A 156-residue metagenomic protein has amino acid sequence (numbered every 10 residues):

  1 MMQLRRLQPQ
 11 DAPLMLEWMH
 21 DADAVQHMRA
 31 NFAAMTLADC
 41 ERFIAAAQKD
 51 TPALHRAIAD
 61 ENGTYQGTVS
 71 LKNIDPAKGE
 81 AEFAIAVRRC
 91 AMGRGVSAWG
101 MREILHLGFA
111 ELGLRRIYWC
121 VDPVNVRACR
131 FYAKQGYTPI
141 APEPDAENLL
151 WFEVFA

Functional and structural regions predicted by a protein language model:
M1-R42: A short, well-structured alpha-helix characteristic of acyl/acetyltransferase catalytic modules
L7, V87, V121: Hydrophobic adenine-recognition pocket in adenosine-nucleotide-binding enzymes
L14, E82, A86, R116 (+1 more regions): Amphipathic alpha-helical recognition patches that constitute DNA-binding helices
A30-C90, F155-A156: Acetyl-CoA-dependent GNAT
G63, G95, N125: Conserved G/P- and acidic residue-centered "switch" motifs that form tight phosphate/ATP-binding loops in soluble
K72-D75, I104, E111-L112, F131 (+2 more regions): Long, contiguous binding/interaction regions
G93-L107, R130-K134: Conserved acetyl-CoA-binding loop-helix of GNAT-fold acetyltransferases
R115-Y118, D122-V126, K134-A156: C-terminal "cap" of GNAT-fold acetyltransferases
